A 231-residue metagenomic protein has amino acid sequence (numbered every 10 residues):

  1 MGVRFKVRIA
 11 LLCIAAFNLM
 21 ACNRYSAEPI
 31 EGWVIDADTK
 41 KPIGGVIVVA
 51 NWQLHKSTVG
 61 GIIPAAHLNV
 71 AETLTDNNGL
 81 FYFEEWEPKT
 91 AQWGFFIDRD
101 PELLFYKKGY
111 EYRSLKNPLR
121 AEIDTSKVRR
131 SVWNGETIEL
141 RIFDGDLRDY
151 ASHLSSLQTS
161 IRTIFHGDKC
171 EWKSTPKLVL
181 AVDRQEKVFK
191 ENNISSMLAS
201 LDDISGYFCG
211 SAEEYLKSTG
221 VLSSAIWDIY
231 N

Functional and structural regions predicted by a protein language model:
G2-I9: Bacterial N-terminal signal peptides that target proteins for export
C13, F17-G44, V49-L54, G167 (+4 more regions): Beta-strand-rich domain onsets/edges
N23, G61-P64, A91-F96, V128-R129: Short consensus segments that form the blades of beta-propeller domains, in both extracellular/periplasmic
Q53-K56, Y110: Change "in extracellular beta-sheet-rich domains … of secreted and cell-surface proteins" to "in beta-sheet-rich domains
K56-E87: Short, acidic Ser/Thr/Gly-rich low-complexity loop/linker segments typical of extracellular and cell-surface proteins
K89-A121: A short, solvent-exposed loop/turn motif at the edges and junctions of modular extracellular/periplasmic domains
N117-S156, Y207-G210, E214-L216, W227-Y230: Extracellular beta-sheet/turn segments enriched in Thr/Pro/Gly and aliphatic residues
T137-N193: Short, acidic, small-residue-rich periplasmic hinge/interaction motif at the N-terminus of Gram-negative outer-membrane
